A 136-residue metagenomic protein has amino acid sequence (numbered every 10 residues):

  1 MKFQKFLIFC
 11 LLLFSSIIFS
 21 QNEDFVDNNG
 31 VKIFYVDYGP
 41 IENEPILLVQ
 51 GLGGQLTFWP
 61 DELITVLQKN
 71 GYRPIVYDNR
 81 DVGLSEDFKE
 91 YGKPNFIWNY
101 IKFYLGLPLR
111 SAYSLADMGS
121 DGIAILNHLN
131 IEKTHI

Functional and structural regions predicted by a protein language model:
K2-F9: Sec-dependent signal peptide recognition, specifically the positively charged N-region followed immediately by
C10, I97-L105: Short helical patches
S15-S20: N-terminal signal peptide c-region/cleavage motif recognized by signal peptidases
Q21-K32: N-terminal cap/lid segment of alpha/beta-hydrolase-fold proteins
V31-Y100: Conserved HGGG/HGGXW glycine-rich cap/lid loop of the alpha/beta-hydrolase fold
Y35, L47, P74, G122-L126 (+1 more regions): Hydrophobic packing within well-folded, soluble alpha/beta domains
F103-L109, L115-T134: Conserved acidic catalytic loop of the alpha/beta-hydrolase fold
